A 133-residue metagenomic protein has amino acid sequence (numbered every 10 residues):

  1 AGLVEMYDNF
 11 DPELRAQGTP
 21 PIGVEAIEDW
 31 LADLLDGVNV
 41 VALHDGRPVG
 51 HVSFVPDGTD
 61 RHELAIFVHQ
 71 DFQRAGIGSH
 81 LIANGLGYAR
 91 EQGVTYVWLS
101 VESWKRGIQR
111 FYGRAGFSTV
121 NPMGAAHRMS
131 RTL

Functional and structural regions predicted by a protein language model:
A1-L3: A short beta-loop-alpha structural element at the N-terminal edge of CoA-dependent acyl/N-acetyltransferase catalytic
D8-E63, H69: Acetyl-CoA-dependent GNAT
R61, A89-E102: Conserved GNAT acetyl-CoA-binding A-motif
A65-R74, E102: A short, internal acetyl-CoA/4′-phosphopantetheine-binding micro-motif in the GNAT/acyltransferase core
F72, G76-N84: Conserved acetyl-CoA pyrophosphate-binding loop and the N-cap/start of the following alpha-helix in GNAT-like
S79, E91, S103-M123: Conserved active-site alpha-helix within GNAT-family acetyltransferase domains
P122-L133: Active-site/acyl-donor-binding loops of N-acyltransferases
